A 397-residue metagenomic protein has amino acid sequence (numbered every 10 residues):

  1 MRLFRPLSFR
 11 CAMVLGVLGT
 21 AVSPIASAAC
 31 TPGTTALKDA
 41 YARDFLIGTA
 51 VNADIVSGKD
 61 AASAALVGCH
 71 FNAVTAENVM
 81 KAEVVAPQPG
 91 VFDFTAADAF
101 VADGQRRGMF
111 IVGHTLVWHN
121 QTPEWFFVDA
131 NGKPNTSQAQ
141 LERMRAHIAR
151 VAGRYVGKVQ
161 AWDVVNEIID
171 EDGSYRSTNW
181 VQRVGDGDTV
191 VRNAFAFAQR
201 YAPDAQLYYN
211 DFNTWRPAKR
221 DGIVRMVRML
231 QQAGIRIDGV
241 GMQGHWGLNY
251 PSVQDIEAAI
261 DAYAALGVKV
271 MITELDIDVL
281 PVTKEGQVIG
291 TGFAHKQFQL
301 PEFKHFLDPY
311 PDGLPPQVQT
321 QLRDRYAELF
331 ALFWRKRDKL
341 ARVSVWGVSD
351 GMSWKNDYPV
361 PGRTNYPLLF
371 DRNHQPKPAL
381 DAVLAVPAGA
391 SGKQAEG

Functional and structural regions predicted by a protein language model:
R10-S23: Bacterial N-terminal signal peptides
A29-A73, E77: Boundary/entry segment of secreted carbohydrate-active catalytic domains
T31-L37, E124-W125, K133, R154 (+7 more regions): Aromatic-rich peripheral "rim/lid" segments of glycoside hydrolase catalytic domains that contact and position glycan
T34-T35, N72-P87, A96-W215, P281: Substrate-binding cleft and catalytic face of glycoside hydrolase catalytic domains, especially the flexible beta-alpha
K38-A42, A61-N72, D98-F110, A152-G157 (+4 more regions): Acidic (Asp/Glu)-rich catalytic clusters
D44-A50, N72-T75, F110-V112, V159-D163 (+4 more regions): Structural preference for beta-strand elements that scaffold enzyme active sites
A50-A61, A82-T95, I169-G173, N213-G222 (+3 more regions): Acidic-and-aromatic substrate-binding clefts and catalytic sites of carbohydrate-active enzymes
A53-H70, A97, L141-V151, A218-L230 (+1 more regions): Short, acidic/polar
